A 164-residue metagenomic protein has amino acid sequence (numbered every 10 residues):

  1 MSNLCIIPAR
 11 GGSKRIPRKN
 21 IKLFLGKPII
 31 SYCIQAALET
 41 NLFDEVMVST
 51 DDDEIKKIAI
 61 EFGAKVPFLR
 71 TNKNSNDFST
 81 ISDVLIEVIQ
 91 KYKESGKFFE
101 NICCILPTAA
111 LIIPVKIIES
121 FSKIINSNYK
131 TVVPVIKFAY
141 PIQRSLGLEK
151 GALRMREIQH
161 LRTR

Functional and structural regions predicted by a protein language model:
S2-S49: N-terminal glycine-rich phosphate-binding loop and ensuing alpha1 helix
G11-S13, P107-A110: Short glycine-rich anion-binding loops that position phosphate/pyrophosphate groups of nucleotides and phosphorylated
L38-E39, Q90-E94, I125: Residue-level signal for alpha-helix termini/capping positions
F43, K97-F99, N126-Y129: Short, high-confidence coil segments that cap the C-terminus of an alpha-helix and link into the following beta-strand
M47, D53-N101, I112, E119: Short phosphate-binding loop-to-helix
D83, A110-R164: Conserved core of the sugar-phosphate nucleotidyltransferase
